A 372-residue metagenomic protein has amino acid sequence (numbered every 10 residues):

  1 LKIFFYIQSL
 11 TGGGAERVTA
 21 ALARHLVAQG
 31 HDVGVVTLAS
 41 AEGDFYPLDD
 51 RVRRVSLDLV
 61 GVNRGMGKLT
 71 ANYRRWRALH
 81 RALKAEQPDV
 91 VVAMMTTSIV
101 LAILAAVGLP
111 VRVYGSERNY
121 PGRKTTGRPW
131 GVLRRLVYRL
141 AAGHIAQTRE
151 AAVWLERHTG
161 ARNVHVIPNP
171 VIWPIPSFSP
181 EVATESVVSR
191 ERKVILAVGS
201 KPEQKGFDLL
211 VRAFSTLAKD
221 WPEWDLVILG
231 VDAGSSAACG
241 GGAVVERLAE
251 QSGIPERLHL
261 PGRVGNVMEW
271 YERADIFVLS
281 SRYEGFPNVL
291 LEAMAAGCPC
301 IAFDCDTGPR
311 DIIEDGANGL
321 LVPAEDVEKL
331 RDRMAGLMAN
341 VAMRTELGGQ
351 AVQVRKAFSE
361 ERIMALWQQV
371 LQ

Functional and structural regions predicted by a protein language model:
F5-G13, R17-A21, H25-G67, A151 (+3 more regions): N-terminal strand-loop element at the rim of the active site of nucleotide-sugar-dependent glycosyltransferases
E16-A21, K193, A197-T216, L226 (+2 more regions): A conserved mid-protein helix/loop that constitutes part of the nucleotide-sugar donor-binding site
A93-I99, E117: Short His-centered aromatic/hydrophobic patch
A141-V166, V171-I175: A short, active-site helix/loop in glycosyltransferases that binds the activated sugar's phosphate group
G242-G262: Nucleotide-activated donor-binding/catalytic signature segment of Leloir-type glycosyltransferases, i.e., the conserved
R263, R282: Aromatic "clamp/platform" in nucleotide-sugar-dependent glycosyltransferases that forms part of the donor/acceptor
P299-F303: Short hydrophobic beta-strand element within catalytic cores of glycosyltransferases and related nucleotide-activated
E314-G316, L320-V327, A335-A342, K356: Conserved acidic donor-binding segment of nucleotide-sugar-dependent glycosyltransferases
